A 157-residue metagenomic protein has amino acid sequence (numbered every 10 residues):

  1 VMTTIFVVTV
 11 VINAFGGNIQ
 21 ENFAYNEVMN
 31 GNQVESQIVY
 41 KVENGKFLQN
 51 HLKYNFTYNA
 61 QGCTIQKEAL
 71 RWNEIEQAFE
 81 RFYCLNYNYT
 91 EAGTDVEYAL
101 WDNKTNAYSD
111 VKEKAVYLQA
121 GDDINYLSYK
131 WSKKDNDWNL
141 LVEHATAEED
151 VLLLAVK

Functional and structural regions predicted by a protein language model:
V1-E21: Bacterial Sec-dependent N-terminal signal peptides
F15-K157: Buried hydrophobic residues that stabilize the cores of well-folded domains
